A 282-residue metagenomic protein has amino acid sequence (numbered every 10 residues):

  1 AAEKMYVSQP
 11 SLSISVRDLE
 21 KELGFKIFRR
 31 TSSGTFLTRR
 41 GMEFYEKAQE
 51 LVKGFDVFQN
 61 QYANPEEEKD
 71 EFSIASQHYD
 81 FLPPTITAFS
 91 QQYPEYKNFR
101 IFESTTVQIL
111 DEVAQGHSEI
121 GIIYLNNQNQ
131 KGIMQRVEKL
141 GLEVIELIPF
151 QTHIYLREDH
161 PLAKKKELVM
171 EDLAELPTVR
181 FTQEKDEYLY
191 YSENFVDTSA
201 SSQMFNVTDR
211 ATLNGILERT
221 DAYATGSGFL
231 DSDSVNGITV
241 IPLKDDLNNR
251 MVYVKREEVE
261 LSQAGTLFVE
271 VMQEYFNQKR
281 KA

Functional and structural regions predicted by a protein language model:
E20-L37: A short LG(V/I)-centered, amphipathic sequence patch enriched for acidic residue(s) preceding the LG motif
E22, F44-E66, S73, F81: Alpha-helical linker/hinge and terminal dimerization helices associated with HTH transcriptional regulators
K69-K131: Central regulatory/effector-binding core of bacterial HTH transcription factors
L82-A88, Q130, M170, A174-T198 (+1 more regions): Secondary-structure junction motif
A114-S118, Y124, Q183-T239: Hydrophobic hinge/microswitch elements
R136-T152, L156-T178: Flexible hinge/capping segments at coil-to-helix
K139-I145, F150, A211-E260: Beta-alpha-beta core module
